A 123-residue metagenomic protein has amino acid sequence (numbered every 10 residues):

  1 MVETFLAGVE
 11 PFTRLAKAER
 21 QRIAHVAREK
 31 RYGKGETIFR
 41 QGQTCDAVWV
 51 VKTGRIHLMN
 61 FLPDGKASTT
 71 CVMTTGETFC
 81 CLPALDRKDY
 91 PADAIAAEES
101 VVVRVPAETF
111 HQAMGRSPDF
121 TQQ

Functional and structural regions predicted by a protein language model:
M1-K34, T78-F79, P83-L85, R116: Cyclic nucleotide-binding regulatory module and flanking cytosolic helices
A27, C45-D46: Short loop/turn microsegments at loop-to-beta-strand junctions
R31, W49-V50, I95: Well-ordered beta-strand positions
R31-Y32, L58, Q122: A short hydrophobic/aromatic micro-motif that marks alpha-helical segments and, especially, helix-coil
G35, D46-M59, D64, T74-E77: Glycine- and acidic-residue-biased ligand/ion/polar-headgroup-sensing regions
I38-Q43: Short phosphate-coordinating micro-motif centered on Lys-Gly-acidic
C71-Q123: Cyclic-nucleotide recognition modules
